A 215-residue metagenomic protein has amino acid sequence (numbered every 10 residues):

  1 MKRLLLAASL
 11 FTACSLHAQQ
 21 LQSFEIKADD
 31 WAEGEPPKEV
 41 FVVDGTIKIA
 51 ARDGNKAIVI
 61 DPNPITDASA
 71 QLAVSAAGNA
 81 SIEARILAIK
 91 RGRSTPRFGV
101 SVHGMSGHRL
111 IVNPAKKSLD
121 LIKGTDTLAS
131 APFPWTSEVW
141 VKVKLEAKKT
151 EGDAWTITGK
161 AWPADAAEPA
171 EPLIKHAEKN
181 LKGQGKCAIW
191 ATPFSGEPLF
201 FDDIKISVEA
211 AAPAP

Functional and structural regions predicted by a protein language model:
Q19-V40, P213-P215: Extracellular carbohydrate-recognition regions
A28, A84, V139-T150, W155-A161: Short tryptophan-centered beta-strand motifs in secreted/extracellular beta-sheet-rich domains of glycan-recognition
A28, D202-I206: Extracellular beta-strand elements of beta-rich domains used for carbohydrate recognition/degradation or cell-matrix
W31-A57, P64-T66: Extracellular glycan-recognition surfaces and repeat-rich motifs
D53-K123: Secretory/extracellular carbohydrate-interaction modules and structurally similar beta-sandwich "look-alikes"
A68-V74, L128-W135, H176-A177, W190-A191: Beta-strand-rich interaction surfaces with strong enrichment in secreted/lumenal proteins
I122-K144: Short, aromatic/His-centered strand-loop micro-motif at the edge of beta-sheets
E168-F200: Flexible glycan-contacting loops in extracellular carbohydrate-active proteins
